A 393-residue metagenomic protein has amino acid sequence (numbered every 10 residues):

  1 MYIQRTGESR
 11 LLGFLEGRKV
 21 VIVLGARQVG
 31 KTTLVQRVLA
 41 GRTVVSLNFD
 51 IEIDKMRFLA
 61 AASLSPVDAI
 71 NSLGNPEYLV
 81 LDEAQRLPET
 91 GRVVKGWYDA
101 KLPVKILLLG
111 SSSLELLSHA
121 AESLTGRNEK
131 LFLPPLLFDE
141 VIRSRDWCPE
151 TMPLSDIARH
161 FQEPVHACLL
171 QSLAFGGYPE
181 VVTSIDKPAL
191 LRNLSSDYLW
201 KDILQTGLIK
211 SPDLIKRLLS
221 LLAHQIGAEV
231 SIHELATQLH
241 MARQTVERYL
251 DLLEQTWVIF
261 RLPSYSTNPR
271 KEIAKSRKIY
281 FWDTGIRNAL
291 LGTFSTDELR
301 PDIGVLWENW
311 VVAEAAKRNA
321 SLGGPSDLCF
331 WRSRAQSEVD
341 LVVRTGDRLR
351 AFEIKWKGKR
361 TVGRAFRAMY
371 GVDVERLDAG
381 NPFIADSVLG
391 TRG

Functional and structural regions predicted by a protein language model:
M1-Y2, E8, G13-I22, A26-Q28 (+7 more regions): A cross-kingdom feature that marks ATP-driven nucleic-acid transaction machinery
S46-Y78: Short glycine-rich substrate-engagement loop in P-loop NTPases that contacts/grips substrate
I51-I53, S112-L116, L136-E140, S266 (+2 more regions): Conserved nucleotide-binding/hydrolysis micro-motifs of P-loop NTPases
M56-L59, Q85-V94, S118-H119: Conserved ATPase-coupling elements of RecA-like P-loop NTPase cores
L73-T90: Conserved P-loop NTPase "ATPase switch" module shared by AAA+ and STAND
G91-L114, E122-S123: Conserved catalytic/switch belt of AAA+ P-loop NTPases
L114-K130, I142-D146: Short regulatory helix/loop adjacent to the ATP-binding pocket of P-loop NTPases
R143-W307, A313-A316, A320: Interdomain hinge/linker elements that couple catalytic modules in large macromolecular machines
